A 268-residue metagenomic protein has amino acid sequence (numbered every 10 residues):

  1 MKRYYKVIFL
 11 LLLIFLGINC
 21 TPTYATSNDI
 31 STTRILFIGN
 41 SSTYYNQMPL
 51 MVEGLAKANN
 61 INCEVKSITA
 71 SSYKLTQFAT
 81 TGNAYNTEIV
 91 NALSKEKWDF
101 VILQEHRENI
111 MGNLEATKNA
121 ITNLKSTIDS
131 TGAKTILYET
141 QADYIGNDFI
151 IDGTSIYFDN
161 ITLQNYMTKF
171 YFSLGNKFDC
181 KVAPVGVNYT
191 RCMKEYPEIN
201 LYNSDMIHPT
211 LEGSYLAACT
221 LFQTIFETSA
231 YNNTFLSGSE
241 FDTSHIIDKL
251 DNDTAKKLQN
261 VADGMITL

Functional and structural regions predicted by a protein language model:
M1-I8: Bacterial N-terminal signal peptides that target proteins for export
I8-N19: Bacterial N-terminal signal peptides
I18-D29: Sec-dependent signal peptide cleavage junction
T33-L36, S42-T122, T127-D129: Conserved SGNH/GDSL esterase-like catalytic core that processes O-acyl groups on lipids and polysaccharides
N40-S41, T210: Ser/Thr-glycine-rich phosphate-binding loops at phosphate-binding pockets of nucleotides, nucleotide cofactors
V90-L211, Q223: Alpha-helical cap/lid subdomain in secreted, periplasmic, or secretory-pathway luminal O-acyl-processing enzymes
L201, H208, A218-L268: Conserved catalytic region of serine esterases and O-acyltransferases that act on ester linkages in lipids
S214: Active-site oxyanion/phosphate-handling segment shared across diverse enzymes
